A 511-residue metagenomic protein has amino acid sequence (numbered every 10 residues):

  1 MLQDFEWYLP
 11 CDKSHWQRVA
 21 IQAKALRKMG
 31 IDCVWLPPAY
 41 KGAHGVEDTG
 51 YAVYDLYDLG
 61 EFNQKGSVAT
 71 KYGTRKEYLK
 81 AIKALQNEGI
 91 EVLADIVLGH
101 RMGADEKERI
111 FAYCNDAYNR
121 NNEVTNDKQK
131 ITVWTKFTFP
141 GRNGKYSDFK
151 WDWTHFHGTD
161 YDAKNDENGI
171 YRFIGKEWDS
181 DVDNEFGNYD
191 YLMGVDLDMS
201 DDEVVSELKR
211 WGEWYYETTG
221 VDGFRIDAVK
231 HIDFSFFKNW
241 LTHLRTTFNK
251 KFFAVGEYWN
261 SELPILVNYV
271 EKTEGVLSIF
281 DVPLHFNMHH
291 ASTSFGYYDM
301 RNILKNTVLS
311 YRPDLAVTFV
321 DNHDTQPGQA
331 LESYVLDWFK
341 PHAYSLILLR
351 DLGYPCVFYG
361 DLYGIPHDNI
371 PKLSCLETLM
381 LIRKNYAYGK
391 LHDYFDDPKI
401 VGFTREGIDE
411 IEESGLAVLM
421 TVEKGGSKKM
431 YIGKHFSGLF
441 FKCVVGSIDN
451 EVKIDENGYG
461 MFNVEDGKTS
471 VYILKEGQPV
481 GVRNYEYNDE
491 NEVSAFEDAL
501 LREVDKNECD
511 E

Functional and structural regions predicted by a protein language model:
L2-Q3, C443: A short beta-strand micro-motif
Q3-S14, V53-R75, D190-V205, D222-H231 (+2 more regions): The substrate-binding groove and active-site-proximal loops of carbohydrate-active enzymes, especially glycoside
C11-Q22, G103-D105: Active-site-proximal N-terminal segment of extracellular/periplasmic enzymes that hydrolyze or transfer
R18, A23-I31, G45-Y57, A81-Q86 (+7 more regions): Active-site-proximal helices and loops of the catalytic beta/alpha 8
G30-K41: Conserved oxyanion/phosphate-binding beta-strand-loop segments in alpha/beta enzyme cores
Y40, L98-M102, D179-D183, M193 (+2 more regions): Active-site-proximal loop/turn and secondary-structure-junction residues that shape catalytic pockets, frequently
G42-K83, A112, D116-K150, E167-D198: Aromatic- and acidic-residue-enriched carbohydrate-binding clefts of CAZyme catalytic domains
S180-G194, S200, V204-K209, Y215 (+3 more regions): Lipid deacylating catalytic domains
